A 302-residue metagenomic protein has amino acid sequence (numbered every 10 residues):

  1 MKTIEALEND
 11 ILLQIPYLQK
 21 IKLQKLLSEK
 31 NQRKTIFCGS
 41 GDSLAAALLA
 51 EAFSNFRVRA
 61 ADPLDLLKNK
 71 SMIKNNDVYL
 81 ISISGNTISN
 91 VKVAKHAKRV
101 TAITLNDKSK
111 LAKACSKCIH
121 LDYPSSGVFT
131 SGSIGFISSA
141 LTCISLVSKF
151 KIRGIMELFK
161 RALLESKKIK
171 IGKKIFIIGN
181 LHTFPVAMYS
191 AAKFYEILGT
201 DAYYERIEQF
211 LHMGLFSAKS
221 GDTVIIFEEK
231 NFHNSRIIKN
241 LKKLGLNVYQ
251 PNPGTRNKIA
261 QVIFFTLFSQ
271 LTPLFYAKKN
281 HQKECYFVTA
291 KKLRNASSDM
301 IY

Functional and structural regions predicted by a protein language model:
K2-T3, L7-R33, D122-T223, F232 (+1 more regions): Active-site phosphate/pyrophosphate-binding segments
I4, A45-L49, Y189, T266: Conserved phosphate/anionic-ligand binding catalytic regions in large, soluble enzymes, centered on
I4-E5, L246-Y302: Phosphate-moiety recognition in structured ligand-binding domains
L27, N31-M156, K160-S166, N180 (+4 more regions): Glycine-rich phosphate-binding loops that contact phosphosugars or nucleotide phosphates
A192, I238, L274: Short glycine-/small-residue-rich flexible loop motifs, especially phosphate/cofactor-binding loops
